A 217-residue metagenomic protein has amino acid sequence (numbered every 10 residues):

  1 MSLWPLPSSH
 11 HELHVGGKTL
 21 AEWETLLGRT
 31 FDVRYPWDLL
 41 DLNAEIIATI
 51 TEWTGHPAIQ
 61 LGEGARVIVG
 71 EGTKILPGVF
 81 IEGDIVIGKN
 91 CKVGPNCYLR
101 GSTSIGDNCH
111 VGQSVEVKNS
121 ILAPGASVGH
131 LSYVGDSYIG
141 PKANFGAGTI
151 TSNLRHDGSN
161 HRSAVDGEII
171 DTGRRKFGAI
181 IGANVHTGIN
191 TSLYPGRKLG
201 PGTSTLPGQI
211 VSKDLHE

Functional and structural regions predicted by a protein language model:
M1-I59, R197, P201-G202, G208-Q209 (+1 more regions): Terminal amphipathic alpha-helical/low-complexity segments used for targeting or macromolecular assembly
S9, L27-T30, V79, C97 (+3 more regions): Conserved short-loop catalytic and cofactor-binding motifs
G17, Q113-E217: Glycine-rich hexapeptide-repeat left-handed beta-helix
E22, K74, K92-G94, H110 (+3 more regions): Short, surface-exposed helix/turn micro-motifs that flank interaction/cofactor sites
L26-Y98: Extended, small-residue-rich solenoid/repeat segments and analogous flexible loops that form exposed scaffolds
G106-G112: Surface-exposed extracellular loop regions of Gram-negative outer-membrane beta-barrel proteins
